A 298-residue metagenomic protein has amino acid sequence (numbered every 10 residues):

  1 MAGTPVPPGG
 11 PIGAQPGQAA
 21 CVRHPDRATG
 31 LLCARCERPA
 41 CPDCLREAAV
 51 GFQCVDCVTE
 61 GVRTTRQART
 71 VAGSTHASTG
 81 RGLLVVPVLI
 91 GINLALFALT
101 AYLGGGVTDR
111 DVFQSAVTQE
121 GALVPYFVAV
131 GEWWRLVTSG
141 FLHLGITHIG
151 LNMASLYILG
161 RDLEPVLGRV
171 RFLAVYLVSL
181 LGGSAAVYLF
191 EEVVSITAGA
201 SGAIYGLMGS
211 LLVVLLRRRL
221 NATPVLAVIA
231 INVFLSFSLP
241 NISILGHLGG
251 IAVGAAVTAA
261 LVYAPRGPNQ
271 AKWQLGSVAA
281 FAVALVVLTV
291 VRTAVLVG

Functional and structural regions predicted by a protein language model:
M1-S74, S78, F237-G298: C-terminal transmembrane module of polytopic alpha-helical membrane proteins
L32-A40, V88, A116-Y126, G145-I149 (+1 more regions): Hydrophobic alpha-helical transmembrane segments
T70, P165-V166, L211-L226, V262-L275: Alpha-helical transmembrane bundle and helix-membrane interface signal in multi-pass integral membrane proteins
G82-A198, P240-I242: N-terminal TM1-TM2 helical hairpin plus the immediately adjacent luminal interfacial "cap"
F97-G104, V187, E191, S210 (+4 more regions): Structural signal for membrane-spanning alpha-helices in multi-pass inner-membrane proteins, emphasizing helix cores
I149-L156, A198-S210, I242-L261: Alpha-helical transmembrane segments that form the membrane-embedded catalytic/substrate-binding core of multi-pass
A154-Y157, G182-G183, M208-S210, V228-L235: Hydrophobic, membrane-inserted alpha-helices
L177-S179, P224-V233, S277-F281: Central hydrophobic cores of alpha-helical transmembrane segments in multi-pass integral membrane proteins
